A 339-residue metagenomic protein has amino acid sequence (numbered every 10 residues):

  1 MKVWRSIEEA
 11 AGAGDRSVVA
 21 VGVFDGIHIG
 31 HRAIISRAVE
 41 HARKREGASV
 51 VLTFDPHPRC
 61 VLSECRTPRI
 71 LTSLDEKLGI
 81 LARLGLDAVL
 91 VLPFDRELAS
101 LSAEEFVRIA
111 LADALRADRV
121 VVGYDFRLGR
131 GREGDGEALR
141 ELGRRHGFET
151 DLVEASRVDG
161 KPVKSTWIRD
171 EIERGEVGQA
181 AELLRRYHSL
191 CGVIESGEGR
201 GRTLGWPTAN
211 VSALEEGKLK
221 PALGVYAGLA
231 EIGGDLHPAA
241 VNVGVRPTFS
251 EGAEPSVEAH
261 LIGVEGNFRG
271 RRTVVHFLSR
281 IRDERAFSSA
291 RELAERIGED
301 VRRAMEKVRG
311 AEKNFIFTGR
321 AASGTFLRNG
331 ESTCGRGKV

Functional and structural regions predicted by a protein language model:
K2-E9, R69, L90: Short acidic-hydrophobic, aromatic-tinged amphipathic segments that line or gate anion-handling sites
R5, V51, V91, L152-V153: A structural preference for short, hydrophobic beta-strand core positions in alpha/beta folds
A11-S73: N-terminal catalytic cores of NTP/NDP-binding nucleotidyl/phosphoryl-transfer enzymes
H28, L81, V120, A180 (+2 more regions): Residue-level signal for inorganic ion chemistry
C60-H146: N-terminal Rossmann-like or analogous alpha/beta NTP/dinucleotide-binding catalytic cores that position adenine
D135, G143-V245: Glycine-rich, Lys/Arg-enriched anion-binding loops that position phosphate/diphosphate groups for phosphoryl
G197-V339: Phosphate/ribose-recognition catalytic cores of enzymes acting on nucleotide-derived substrates
